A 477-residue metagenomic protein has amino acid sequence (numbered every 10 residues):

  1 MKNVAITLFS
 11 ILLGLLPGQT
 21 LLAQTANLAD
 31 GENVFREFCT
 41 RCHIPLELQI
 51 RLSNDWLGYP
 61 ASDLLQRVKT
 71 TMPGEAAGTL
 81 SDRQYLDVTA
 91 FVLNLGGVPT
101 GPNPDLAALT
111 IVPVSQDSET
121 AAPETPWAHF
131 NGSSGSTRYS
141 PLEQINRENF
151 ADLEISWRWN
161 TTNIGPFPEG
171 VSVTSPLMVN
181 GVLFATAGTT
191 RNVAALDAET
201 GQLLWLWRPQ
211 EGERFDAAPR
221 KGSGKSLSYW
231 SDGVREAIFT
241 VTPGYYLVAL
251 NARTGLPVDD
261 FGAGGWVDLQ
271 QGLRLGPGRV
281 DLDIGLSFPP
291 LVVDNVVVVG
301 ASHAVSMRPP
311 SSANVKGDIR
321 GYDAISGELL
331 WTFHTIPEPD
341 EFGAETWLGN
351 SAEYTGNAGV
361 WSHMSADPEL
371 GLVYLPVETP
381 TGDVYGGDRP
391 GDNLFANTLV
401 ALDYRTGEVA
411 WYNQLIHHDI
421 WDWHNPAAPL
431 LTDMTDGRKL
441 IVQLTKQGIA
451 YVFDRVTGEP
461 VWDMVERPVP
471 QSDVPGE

Functional and structural regions predicted by a protein language model:
T7-G18: Bacterial N-terminal signal peptides
Q19-V34, A76: Electrostatic cytochrome c docking/interface patches
A26, R36, A77-T137: Flexible coil segments in periplasmic/lumen-exposed cytochrome c-class electron-transfer proteins
A29-N33, R41-G74, F261: Gly/Gly-Pro-rich "capping" loops immediately C-terminal to redox-active cysteine motifs in periplasmic/lumenal
C42-L48, L93-N94, G132-S133, R455: Detector for the c-type heme attachment site
S115-S156, T335-F342: Blade/loop signatures of beta-propeller domains
W127, N131, E169-G188, N192 (+6 more regions): Repeat-blade elements of multi-bladed beta-propeller folds
N149-T162, V193-A218, L247-D281, D318-Y354 (+3 more regions): Extracytoplasmic/lumenal domain signature
